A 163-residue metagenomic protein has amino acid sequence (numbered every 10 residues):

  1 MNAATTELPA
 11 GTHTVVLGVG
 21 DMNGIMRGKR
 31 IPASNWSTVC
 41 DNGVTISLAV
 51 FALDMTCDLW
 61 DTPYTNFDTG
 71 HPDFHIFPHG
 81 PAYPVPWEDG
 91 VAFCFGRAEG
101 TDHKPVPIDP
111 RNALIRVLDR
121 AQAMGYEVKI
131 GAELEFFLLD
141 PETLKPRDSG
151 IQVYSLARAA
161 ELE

Functional and structural regions predicted by a protein language model:
M1-E163: Glycine-rich, acidic/polar active-site loops that bind/position phosphate-bearing ligands
